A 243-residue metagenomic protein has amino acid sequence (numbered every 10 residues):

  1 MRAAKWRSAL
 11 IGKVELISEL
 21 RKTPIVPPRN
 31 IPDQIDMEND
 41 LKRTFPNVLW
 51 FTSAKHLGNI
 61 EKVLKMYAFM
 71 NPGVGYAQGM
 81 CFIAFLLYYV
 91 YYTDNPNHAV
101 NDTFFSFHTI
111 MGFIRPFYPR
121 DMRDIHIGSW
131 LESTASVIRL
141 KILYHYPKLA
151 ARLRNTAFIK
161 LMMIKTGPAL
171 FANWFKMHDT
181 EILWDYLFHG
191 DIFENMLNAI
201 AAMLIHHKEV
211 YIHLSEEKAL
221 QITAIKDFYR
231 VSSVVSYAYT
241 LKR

Functional and structural regions predicted by a protein language model:
M1-R243: Helix-rich, well-folded core regions that mediate interactions or catalysis
